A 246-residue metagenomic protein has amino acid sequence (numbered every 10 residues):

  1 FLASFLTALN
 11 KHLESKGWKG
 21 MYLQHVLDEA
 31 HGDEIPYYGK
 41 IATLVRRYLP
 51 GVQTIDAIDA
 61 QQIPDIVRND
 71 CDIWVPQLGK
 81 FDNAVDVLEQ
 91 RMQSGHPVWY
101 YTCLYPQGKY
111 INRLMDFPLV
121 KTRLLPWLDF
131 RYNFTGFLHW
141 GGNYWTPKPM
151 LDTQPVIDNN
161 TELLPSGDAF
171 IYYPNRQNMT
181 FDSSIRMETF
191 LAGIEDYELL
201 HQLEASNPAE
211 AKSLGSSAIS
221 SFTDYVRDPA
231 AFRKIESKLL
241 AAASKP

Functional and structural regions predicted by a protein language model:
F1-M150: Catalytic-core regions of glycoside hydrolase
F1-Y38, T43-A60, M150-P246: Catalytic domains of carbohydrate-active enzymes that cleave complex glycans
